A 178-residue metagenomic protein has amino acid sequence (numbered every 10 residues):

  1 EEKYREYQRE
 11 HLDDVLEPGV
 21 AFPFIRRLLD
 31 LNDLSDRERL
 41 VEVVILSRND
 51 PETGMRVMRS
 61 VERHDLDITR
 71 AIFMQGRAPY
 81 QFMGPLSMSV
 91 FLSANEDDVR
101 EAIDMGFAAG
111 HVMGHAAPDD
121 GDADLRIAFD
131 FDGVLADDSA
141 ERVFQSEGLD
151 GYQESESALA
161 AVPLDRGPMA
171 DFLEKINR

Functional and structural regions predicted by a protein language model:
E1-R77, G121, D130-R178: Alpha-helical substrate-recognition element adjacent to the catalytic core
S60-H64, P79-P118, E141-V143: Hydrophobic, ordered structural segments
T69, S89, L125: Conserved acidic residues
F91-L92, I127-D130: Short hydrophobic beta-strand segments
